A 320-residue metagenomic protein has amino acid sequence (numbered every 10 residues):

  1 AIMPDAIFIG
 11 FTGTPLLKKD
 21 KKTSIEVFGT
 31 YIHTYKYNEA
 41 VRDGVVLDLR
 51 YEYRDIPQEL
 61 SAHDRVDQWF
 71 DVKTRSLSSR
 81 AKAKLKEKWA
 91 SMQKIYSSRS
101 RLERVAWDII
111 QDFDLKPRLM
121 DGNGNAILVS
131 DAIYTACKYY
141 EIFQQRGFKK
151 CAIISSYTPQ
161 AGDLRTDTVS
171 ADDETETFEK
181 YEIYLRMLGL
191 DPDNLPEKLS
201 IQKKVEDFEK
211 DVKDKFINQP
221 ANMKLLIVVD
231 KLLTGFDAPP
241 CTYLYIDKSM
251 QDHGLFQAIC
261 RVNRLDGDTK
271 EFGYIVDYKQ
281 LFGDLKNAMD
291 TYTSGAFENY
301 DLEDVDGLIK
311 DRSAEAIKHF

Functional and structural regions predicted by a protein language model:
I2-K19, G44, L128: Conserved helicase ATPase motor motifs in RecA-like P-loop NTPase domains
M3-I7, T30-I32, D43-L49, N123 (+4 more regions): Short glycine-/polar-rich loops that comprise or flank the Walker A/P-loop and associated switch/sensor motifs
G13-K18, D55-L60, I133-T135, Y157-Q160 (+4 more regions): Conserved nucleotide-binding/hydrolysis micro-motifs of P-loop NTPases
L17-G29, L265-E271, D290: Short regulatory helix/loop adjacent to the ATP-binding pocket of P-loop NTPases
D20-N123, Y140-Q145: Interdomain helical connector at the RecA1-RecA2 junction of SF1/SF2 helicase-like NTPases
W89-V228: Conserved C-terminal RecA-like helicase domain
K224-V228, L232-I259, G273-D277: A short beta-strand element within the Helicase C-terminal
R264-F320: Long, hydrophobic alpha-helical segments
